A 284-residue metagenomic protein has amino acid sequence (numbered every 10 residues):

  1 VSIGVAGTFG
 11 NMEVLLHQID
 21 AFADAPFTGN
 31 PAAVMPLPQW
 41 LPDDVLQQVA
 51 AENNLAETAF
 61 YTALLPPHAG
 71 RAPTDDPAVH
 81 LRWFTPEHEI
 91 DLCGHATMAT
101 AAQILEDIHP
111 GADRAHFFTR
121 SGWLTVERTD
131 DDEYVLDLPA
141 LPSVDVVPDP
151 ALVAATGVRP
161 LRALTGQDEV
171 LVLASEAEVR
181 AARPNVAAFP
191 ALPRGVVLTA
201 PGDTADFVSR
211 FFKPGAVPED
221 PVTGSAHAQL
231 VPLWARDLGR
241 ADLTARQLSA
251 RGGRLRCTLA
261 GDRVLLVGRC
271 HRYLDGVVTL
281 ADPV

Functional and structural regions predicted by a protein language model:
I3-L92, T97-V284: Active-site proximal loop and beta-alpha junction motif in alpha/beta enzyme cores
